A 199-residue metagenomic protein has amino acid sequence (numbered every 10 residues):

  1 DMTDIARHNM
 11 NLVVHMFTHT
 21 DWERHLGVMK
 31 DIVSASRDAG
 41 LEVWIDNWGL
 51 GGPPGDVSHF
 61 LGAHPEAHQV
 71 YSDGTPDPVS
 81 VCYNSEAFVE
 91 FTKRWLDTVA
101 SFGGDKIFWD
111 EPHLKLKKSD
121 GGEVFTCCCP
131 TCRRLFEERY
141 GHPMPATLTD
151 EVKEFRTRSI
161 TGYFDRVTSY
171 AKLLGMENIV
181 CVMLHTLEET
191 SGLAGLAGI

Functional and structural regions predicted by a protein language model:
D1-R7, E86-V99, H185-L196: Short, acidic/polar
D1-W22, S101-K106: Catalytic domains of carbohydrate-active enzymes, especially glycoside hydrolases
A6, K30-G40, F164-M176: Surface-exposed amphipathic alpha-helices with a cationic face
V13-H15, V43-N47, I107-W109, N178-V182: Hydrophobic faces of well-ordered beta-strands that scaffold small-molecule active sites in alpha/beta enzyme cores
T18-T20, W48-G52, P112-L114, M183-L187: Active-site beta-loop-alpha junctions enriched in small/polar residues
E42-F102, F136-K153, T157, D165: Active-site-adjacent "subsite" loops/lids of carbohydrate-active enzymes
D110-L148, L187-E189: Active-site-proximal loop/short-helix segments that contain or immediately flank catalytic acid/base residue(s)
K117, Y163-I199: Substrate-binding cleft/loops of secretory-pathway carbohydrate-active enzymes
